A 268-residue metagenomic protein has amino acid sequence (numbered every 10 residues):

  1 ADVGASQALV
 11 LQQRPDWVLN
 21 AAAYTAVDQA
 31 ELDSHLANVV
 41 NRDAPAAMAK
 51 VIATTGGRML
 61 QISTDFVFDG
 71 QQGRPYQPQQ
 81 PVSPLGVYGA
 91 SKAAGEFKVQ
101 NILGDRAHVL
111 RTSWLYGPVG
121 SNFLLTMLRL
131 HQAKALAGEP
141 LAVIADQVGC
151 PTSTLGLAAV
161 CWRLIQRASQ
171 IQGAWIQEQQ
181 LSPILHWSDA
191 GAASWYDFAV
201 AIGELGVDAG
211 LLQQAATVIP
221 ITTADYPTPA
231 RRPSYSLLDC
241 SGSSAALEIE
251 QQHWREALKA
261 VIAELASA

Functional and structural regions predicted by a protein language model:
A1-R42: NAD(P)H-binding glycine-rich loop region in Rossmannoid oxidoreductase-like domains and their noncatalytic homologs
V10, C161-I165, I202, L258-L265: Hydrophobic "lid"/C-terminal helical patch of Rossmann-like NAD(P)-dependent dehydrogenase/epimerase domains
D28-H35, G70-R74, G120-S121: Conserved catalytic-core motifs of eukaryotic protein kinase domains, centered on the activation segment
V39, A44-A47, R58, V67-L110 (+1 more regions): Catalytic helix-loop patch of NAD(P)-dependent Rossmann-fold dehydrogenases
Q100-I165: NAD(P)-dependent short-chain dehydrogenase/reductase
L157, W187, F198, S243 (+1 more regions): Non-catalytic, hydrophobic alpha-helical segments
V160-C161, R167-P227: Mid/C-terminal beta-alpha module of Rossmann-like enzyme folds, strongest in SDR-family dehydrogenases/epimerases
S244, Q252-A268: Amphipathic terminal alpha-helices
